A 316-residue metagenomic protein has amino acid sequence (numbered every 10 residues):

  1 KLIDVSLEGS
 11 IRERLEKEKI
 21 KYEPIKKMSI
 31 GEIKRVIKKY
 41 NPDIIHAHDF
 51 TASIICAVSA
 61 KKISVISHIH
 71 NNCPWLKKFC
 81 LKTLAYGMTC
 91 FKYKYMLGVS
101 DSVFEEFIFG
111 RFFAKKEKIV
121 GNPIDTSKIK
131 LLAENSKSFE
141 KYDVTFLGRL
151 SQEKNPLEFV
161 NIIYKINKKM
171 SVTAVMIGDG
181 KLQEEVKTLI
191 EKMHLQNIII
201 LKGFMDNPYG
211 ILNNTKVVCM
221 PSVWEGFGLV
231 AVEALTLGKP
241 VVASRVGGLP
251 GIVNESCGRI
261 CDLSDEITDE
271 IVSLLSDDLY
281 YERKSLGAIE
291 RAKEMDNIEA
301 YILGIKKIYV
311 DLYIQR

Functional and structural regions predicted by a protein language model:
D4, P240-A243: Short hydrophobic beta-strand element within catalytic cores of glycosyltransferases and related nucleotide-activated
A47-S53, I69: Short His-centered aromatic/hydrophobic patch
S102, P123: Carbohydrate-associated surface elements
F146-K165, M170, K181-T188, L229-V232: A conserved mid-protein helix/loop that constitutes part of the nucleotide-sugar donor-binding site
K187-G203: Nucleotide-activated donor-binding/catalytic signature segment of Leloir-type glycosyltransferases, i.e., the conserved
F204, V223: Aromatic "clamp/platform" in nucleotide-sugar-dependent glycosyltransferases that forms part of the donor/acceptor
E255-D265, S273-D278: Conserved acidic donor-binding segment of nucleotide-sugar-dependent glycosyltransferases
L279-V310: A charged, aromatic-enriched C-terminal amphipathic alpha-helix characteristic of glycosyltransferases across folds
